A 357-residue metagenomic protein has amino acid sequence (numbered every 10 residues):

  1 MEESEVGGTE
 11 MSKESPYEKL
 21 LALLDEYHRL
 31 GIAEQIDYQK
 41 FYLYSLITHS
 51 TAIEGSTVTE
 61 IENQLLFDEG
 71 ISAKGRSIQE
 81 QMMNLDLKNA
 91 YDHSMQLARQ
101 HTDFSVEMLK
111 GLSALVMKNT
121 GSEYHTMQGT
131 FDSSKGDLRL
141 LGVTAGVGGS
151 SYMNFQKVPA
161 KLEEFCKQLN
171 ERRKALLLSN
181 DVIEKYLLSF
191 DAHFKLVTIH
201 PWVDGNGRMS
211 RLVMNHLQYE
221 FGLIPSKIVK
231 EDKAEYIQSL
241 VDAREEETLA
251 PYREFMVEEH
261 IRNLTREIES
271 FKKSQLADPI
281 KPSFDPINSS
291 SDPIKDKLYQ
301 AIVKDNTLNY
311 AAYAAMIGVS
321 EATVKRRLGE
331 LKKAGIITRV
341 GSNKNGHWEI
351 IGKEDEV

Functional and structural regions predicted by a protein language model:
M1-D204, R208-V357: FIC/Doc superfamily catalytic core
